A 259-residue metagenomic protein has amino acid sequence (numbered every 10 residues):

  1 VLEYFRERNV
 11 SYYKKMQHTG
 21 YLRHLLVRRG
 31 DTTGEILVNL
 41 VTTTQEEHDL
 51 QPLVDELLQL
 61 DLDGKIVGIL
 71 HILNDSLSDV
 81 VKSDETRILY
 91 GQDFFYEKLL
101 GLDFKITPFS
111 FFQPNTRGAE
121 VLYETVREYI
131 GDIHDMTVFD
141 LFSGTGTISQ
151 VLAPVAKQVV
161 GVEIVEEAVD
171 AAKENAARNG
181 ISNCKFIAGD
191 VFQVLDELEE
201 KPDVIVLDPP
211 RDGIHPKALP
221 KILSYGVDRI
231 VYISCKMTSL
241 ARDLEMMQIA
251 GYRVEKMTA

Functional and structural regions predicted by a protein language model:
V1-M16, Y21, T44-L70: Internal alpha/beta scaffold segment
S11-K14, L25-L26, V254-A259: A short linear hydrophobic-aromatic micro-motif
T19-T32: Short edge beta-strands and adjacent turn/loop segments
R23, G34-I36, V67: Generic beta-strand structural signal
V27, G34-T43, D103-T107, V204: Short, aliphatic-rich beta-strand segments
R29, T42-T44, L73-D75: Non-catalytic surface loops within mature trypsin-like serine protease
D31-G34, D63: Short flexible coil/turn linkers enriched for glycine and charged/polar residues that connect secondary-structure
Q51, D55-A259: Rossmann-like S-adenosyl-L-methionine
